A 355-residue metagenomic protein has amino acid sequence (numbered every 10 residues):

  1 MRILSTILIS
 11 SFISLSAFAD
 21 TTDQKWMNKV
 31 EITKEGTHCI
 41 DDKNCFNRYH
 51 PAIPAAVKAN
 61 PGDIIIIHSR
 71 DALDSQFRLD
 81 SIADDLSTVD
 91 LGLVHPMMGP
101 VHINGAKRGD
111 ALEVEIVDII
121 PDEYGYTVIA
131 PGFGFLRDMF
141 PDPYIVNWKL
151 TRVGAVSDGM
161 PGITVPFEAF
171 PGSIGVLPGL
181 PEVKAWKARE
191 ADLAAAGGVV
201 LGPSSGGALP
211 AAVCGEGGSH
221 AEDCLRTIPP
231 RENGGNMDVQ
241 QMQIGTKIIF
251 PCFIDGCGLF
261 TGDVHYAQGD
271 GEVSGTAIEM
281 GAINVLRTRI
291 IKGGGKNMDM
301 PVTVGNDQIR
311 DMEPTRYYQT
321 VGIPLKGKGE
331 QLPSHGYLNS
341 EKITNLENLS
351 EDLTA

Functional and structural regions predicted by a protein language model:
S5-S14: Bacterial N-terminal signal peptides
D23-V89: N-terminal, Lys/Arg-enriched amphipathic/low-complexity engagement segments that precede the first folded domain
I40-H50, D90-M98, L225-N233: Short, structured beta-strand/loop micro-motifs enriched in basic residues and often containing a Trp
I67, A111-V114, F250: A generic structural signal for residues embedded in beta-strands
A72-A83, I119-I129, G256-Y266: Short, Lys/Arg- and Gly-enriched loop/turn segments at beta-strand edges
D118-Q243, I249: Intrinsically disordered, low-complexity linker/loop segments enriched in Gly/Pro and charged/polar residues
P203, G207-N345: Conserved mixed alpha/beta catalytic, RNA-binding, or beta-rich assembly cores of soluble enzyme, regulatory
